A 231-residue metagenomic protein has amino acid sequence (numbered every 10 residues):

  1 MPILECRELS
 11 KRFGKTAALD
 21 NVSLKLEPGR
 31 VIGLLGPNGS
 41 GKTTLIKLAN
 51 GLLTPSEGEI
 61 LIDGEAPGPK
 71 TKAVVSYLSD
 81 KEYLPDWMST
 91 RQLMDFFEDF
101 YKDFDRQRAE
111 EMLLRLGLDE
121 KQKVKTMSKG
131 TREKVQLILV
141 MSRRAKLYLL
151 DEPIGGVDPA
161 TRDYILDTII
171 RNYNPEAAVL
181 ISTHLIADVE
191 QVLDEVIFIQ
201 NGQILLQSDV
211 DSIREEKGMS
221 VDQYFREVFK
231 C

Functional and structural regions predicted by a protein language model:
L35-P37: The feature captures the beta-strand-to-loop junction immediately N-terminal to the Walker
N50: Helix-to-loop junction immediately C-terminal to a conserved catalytic motif
E57-T71: Conserved ABC transporter NBD signature motif
D80-V135: ABC-family P-loop ATPase nucleotide-binding domains
Y148-E152, V157: Catalytic Walker B motif of ABC-type/P-loop ATPase nucleotide-binding domains
R162-P175: Helical segment within the ABC ATPase nucleotide-binding domain
